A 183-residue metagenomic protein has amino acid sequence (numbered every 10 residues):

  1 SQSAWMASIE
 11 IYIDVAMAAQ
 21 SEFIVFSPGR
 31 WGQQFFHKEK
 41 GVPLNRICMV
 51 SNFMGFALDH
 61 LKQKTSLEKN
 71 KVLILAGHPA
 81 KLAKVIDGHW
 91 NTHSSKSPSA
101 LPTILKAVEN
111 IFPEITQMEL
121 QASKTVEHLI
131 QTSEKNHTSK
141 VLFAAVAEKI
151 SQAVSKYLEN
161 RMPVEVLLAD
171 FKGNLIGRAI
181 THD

Functional and structural regions predicted by a protein language model:
S1-K71, K81-L82, I86-D183: N-terminal loops that bind phosphate or other acidic moieties and the adjacent beta-alpha structural core
